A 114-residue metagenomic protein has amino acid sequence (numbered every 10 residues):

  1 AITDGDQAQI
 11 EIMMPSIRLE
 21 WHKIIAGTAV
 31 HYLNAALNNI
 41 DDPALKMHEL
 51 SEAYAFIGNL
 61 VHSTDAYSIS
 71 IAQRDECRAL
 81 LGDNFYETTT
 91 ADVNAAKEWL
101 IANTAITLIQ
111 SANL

Functional and structural regions predicted by a protein language model:
A1-L114: Mature extracytoplasmic or organellar-lumen-exposed domains after removal of signal/transit peptides
